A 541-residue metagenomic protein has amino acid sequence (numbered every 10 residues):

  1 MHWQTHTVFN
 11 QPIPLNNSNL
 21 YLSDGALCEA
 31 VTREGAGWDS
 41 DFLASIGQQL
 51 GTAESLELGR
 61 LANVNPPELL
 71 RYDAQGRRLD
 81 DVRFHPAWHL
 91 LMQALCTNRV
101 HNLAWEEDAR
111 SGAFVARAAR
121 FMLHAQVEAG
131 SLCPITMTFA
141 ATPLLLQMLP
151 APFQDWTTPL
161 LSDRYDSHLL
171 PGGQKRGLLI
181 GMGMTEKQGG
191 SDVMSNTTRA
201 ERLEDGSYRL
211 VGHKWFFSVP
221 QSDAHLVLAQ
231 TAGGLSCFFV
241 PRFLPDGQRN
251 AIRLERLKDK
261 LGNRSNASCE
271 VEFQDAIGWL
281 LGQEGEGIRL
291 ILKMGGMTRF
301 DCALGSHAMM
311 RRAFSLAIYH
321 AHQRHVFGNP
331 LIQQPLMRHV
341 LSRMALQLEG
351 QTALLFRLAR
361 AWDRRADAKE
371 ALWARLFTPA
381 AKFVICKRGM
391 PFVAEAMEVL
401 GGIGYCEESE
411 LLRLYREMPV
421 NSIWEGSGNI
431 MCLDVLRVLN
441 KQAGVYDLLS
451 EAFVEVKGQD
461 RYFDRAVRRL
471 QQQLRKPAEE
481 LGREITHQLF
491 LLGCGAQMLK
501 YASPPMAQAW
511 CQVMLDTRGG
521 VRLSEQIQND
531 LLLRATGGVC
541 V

Functional and structural regions predicted by a protein language model:
M1-R110, A129, C540-V541: Extended, charge-enriched "interface" segments that sit outside catalytic cores
Q4-T5, Q11, S18, L22 (+5 more regions): Alpha-helix capping/hinge segments and adjacent helical runs
D80-P171, S218-P220, W424: Internal helix-loop-helix
S207, V211-A251: A short core secondary-structure module
D246-Q248, E270-T298, S315-I332, A466-E479: A glycine-rich, basic-preceded beta-loop-alpha segment at the flavin cofactor/substrate interface of flavin-utilizing
Q248-Q274: Flexible, small-/acidic-enriched active-site or ligand-binding loops
E349-K382, E398, Q471-G482, T486: C-terminal helix-coil-helix/basic helical segment that borders enzyme active sites and/or dimer interfaces and provides
E455-V541: C-terminal amphipathic alpha-helical interaction region
